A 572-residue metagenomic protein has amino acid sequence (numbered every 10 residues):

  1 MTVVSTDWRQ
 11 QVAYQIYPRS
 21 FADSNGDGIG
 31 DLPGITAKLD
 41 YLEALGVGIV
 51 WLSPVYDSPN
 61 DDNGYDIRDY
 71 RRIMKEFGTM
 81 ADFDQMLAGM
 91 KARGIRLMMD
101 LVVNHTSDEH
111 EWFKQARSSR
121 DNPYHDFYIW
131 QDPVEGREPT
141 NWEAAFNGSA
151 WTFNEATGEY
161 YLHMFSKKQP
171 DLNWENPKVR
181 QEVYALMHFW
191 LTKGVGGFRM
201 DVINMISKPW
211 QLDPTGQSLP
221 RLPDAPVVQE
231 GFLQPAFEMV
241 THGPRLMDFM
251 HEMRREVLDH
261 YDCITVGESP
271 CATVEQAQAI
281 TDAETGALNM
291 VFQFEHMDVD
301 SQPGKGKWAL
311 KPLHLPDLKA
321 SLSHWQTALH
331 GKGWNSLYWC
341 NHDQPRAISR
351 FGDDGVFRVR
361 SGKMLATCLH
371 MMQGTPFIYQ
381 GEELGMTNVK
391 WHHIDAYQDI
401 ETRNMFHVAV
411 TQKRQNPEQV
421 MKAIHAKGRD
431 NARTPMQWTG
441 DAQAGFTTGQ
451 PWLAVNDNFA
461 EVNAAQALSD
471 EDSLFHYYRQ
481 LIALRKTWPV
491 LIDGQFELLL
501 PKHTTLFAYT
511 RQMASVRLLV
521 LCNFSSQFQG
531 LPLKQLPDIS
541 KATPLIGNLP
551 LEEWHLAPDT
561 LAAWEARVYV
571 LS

Functional and structural regions predicted by a protein language model:
T2-H188, T192, M205-A272, A283 (+1 more regions): Acidic/aromatic-lined carbohydrate-recognition and catalytic surfaces of CAZymes acting on diverse glycans
D7-R9, Q211-M239, D248-H251, V257-H260 (+6 more regions): Loop/helix patches that line or flank the sugar-binding groove of alpha-linked glycan CAZymes
N25, S58-D62, H105-W112, I206-P209 (+6 more regions): Short catalytic/ligand-binding loop motif for oxyanion handling, primarily in non-cytosolic enzymes, centered on
V50, F198-M200: Hydrophobic residues within beta-strands of alpha/beta enzymes
F528-L549: Beta-strand-rich binding/interaction modules
H555-S572: C-terminal beta-strand-rich structural cap/linker in extracellular carbohydrate-active enzymes
